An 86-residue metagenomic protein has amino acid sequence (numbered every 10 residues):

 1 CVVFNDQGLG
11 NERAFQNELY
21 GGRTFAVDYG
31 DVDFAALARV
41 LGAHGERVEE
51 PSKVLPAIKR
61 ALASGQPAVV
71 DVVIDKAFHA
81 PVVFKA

Functional and structural regions predicted by a protein language model:
C1-A86: Thiamine diphosphate
